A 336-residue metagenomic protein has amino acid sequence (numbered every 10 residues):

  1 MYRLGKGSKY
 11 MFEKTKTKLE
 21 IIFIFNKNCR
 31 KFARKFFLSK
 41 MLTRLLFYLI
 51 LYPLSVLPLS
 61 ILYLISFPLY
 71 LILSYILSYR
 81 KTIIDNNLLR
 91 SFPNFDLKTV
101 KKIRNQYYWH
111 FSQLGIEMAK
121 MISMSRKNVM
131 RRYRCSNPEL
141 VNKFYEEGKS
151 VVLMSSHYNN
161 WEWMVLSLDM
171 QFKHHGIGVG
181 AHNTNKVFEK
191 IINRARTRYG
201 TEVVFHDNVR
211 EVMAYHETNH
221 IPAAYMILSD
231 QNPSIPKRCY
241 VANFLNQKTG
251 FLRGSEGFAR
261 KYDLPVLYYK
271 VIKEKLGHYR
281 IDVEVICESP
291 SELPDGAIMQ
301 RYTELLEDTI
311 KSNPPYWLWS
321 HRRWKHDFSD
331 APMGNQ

Functional and structural regions predicted by a protein language model:
M1-L38: N-terminal amphipathic/basic-hydrophobic helices that include classical n-h-c signal peptides and signal-anchor
N26-S155, K190, R194, G200: Membrane-anchoring hydrophobic helices of lipid-metabolizing enzymes
Y79, C135, N159, K186-V187 (+2 more regions): Residue-level recognition of alpha-helix initiation/capping sites
K102-N105, K143, D207-Q336: Non-catalytic C-terminal accessory region of glycerolipid acyltransferases and related lyso-lipid remodeling enzymes
P138-N142, V165-D169, E189-N193, M213-A214 (+2 more regions): Short amphipathic alpha-helical segments and helix-helix/interface helices
E147-D207, S234-F244: Catalytic core of membrane glycerolipid acyltransferases/transacylases, capturing the structured, soluble-facing
